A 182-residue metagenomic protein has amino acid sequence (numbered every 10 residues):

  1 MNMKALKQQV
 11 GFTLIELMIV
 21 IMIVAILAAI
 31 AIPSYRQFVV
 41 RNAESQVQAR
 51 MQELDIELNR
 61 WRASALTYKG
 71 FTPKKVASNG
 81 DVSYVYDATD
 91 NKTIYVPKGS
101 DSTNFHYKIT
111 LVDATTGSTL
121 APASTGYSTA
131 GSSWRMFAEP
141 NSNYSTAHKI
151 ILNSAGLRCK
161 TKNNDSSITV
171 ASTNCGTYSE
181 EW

Functional and structural regions predicted by a protein language model:
M1-F12: N-terminal leader/signal peptides at the extreme start of proteins
Q9, I21, S133: Short coil/loop residues immediately preceding or within conserved phosphate-binding loops of NTP-utilizing enzyme
Q9, L27-I30, N42-S45: Residue-level signal for short amphipathic helical patches enriched in basic/charged and nearby hydrophobic residues
V10, I15-I19, V40: Internal alpha-helical transmembrane segments of multi-pass membrane proteins, especially GPCRs
L17-S34: Alpha-helical hydrophobic helix detector
R36, R41-S45, Q52-A77: Alpha-helix exit/C-cap motif
S64-W182: Periplasmic/extracellular, small/polar-rich flexible segments of pilin-like filament-forming proteins
